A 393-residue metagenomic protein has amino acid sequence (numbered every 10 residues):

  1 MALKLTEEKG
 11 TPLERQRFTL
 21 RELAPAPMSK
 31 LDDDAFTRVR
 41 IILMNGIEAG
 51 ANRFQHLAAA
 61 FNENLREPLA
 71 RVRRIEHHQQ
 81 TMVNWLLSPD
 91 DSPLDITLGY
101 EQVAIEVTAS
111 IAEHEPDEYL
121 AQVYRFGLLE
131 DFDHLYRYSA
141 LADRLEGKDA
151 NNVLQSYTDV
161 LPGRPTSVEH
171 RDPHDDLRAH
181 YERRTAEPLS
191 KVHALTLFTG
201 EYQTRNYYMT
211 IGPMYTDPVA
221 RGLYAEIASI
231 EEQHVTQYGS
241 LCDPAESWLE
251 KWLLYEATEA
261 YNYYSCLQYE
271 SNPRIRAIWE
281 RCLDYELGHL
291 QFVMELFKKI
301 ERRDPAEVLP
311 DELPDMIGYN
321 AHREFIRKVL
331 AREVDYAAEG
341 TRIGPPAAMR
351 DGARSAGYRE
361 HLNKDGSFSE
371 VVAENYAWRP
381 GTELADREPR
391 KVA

Functional and structural regions predicted by a protein language model:
M1-A393: Non-heme di-metal
